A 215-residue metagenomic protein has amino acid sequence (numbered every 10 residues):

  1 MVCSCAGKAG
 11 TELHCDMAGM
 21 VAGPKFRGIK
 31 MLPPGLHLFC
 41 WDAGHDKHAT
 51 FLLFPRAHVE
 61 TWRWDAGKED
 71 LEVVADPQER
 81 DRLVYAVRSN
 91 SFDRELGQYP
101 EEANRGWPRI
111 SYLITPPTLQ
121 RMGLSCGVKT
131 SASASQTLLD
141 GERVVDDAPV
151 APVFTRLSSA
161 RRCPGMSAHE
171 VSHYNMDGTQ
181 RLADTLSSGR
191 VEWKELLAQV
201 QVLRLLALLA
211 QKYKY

Functional and structural regions predicted by a protein language model:
M1-F26, M31, D42-L203: Short loop/turn and low-complexity linker motifs enriched in small/turn-promoting residues
L32-L36: A glycine-anchored, Pro-Gly-centered beta-turn/N-cap motif
A198-L209, Y215: Amphipathic alpha-helical elements of HEAT/ARM-like alpha-solenoid repeat scaffolds that form extended
